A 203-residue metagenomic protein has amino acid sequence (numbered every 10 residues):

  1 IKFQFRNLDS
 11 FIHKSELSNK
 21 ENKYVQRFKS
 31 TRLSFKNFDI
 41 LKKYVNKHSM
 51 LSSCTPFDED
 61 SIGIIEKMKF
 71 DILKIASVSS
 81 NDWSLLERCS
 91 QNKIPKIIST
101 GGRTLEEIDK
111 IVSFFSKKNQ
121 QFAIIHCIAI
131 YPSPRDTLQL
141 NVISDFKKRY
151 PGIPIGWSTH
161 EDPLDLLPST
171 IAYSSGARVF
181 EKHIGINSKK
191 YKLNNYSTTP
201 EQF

Functional and structural regions predicted by a protein language model:
I1-F203: Catalytic cores and adjacent flexible loops of soluble metabolic enzymes that perform enolate/carbanion chemistry on
